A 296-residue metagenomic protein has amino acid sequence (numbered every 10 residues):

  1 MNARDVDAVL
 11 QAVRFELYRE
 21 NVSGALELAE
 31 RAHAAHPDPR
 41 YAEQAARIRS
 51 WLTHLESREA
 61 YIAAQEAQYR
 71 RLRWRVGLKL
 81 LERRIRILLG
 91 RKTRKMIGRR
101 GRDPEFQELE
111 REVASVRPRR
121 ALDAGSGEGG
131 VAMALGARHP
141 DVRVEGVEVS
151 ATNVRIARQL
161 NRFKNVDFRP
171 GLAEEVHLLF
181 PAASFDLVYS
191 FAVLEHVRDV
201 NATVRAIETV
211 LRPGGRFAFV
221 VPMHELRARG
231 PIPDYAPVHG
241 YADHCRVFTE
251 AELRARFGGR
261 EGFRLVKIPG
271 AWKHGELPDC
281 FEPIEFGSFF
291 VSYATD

Functional and structural regions predicted by a protein language model:
V6-D7, R14-E20, D38-P181, F191 (+2 more regions): Conserved N-terminal segment of class I S-adenosyl-L-methionine
L187-Y189, R198-I207, R216-T295: S-adenosyl-L-methionine-dependent methyltransferase catalytic module, highlighting the catalytic core
